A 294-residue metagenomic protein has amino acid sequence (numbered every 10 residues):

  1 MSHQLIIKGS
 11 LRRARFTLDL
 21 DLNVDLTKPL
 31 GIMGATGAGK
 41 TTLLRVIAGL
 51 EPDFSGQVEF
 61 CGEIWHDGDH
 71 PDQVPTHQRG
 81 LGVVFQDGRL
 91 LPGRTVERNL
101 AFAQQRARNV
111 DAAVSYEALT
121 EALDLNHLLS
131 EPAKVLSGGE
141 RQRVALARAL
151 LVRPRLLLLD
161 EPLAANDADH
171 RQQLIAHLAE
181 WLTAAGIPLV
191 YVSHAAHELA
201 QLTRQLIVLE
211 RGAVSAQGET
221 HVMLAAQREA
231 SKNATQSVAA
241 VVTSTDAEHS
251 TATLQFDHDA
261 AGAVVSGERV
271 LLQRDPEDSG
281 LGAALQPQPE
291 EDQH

Functional and structural regions predicted by a protein language model:
E63-D67, D111-L128, A179-E180: Conserved ABC ATPase "signature" region
I64-G82, R106: ABC ATPase NBD coupling module
P132-L136, E140: Conserved ABC ATPase signature
L151-R155: A short, proline-enriched helix->beta-strand linker immediately N-terminal to the Walker B motif in ABC-type P-loop
L157-E161: Catalytic Walker B motif of ABC-type/P-loop ATPase nucleotide-binding domains
G186-H194: Conserved H-loop
R211-G212: Conserved ABC ATPase "signature" C-loop
